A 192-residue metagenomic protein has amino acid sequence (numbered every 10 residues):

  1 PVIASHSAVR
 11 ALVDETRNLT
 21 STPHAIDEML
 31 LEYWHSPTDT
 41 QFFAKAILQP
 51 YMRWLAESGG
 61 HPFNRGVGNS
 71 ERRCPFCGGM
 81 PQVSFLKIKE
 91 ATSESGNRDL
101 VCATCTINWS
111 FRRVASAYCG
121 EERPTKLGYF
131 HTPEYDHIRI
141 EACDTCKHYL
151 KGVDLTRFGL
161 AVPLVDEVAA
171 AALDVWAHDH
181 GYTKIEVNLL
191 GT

Functional and structural regions predicted by a protein language model:
P1-H61: N-terminal alpha-helical interaction blocks
P1-S5, P81, T183: Charged/polar, low-hydrophobicity segments characteristic of intrinsically disordered regions and flexible loops
I3, I26, I47, I88 (+3 more regions): Weak global preference for isoleucine
A56-H178: Cys/His-clustered metal-coordination modules, chiefly Zn-binding fingers
V175-T192: Iron-sulfur (Fe-S) cluster-binding modules
